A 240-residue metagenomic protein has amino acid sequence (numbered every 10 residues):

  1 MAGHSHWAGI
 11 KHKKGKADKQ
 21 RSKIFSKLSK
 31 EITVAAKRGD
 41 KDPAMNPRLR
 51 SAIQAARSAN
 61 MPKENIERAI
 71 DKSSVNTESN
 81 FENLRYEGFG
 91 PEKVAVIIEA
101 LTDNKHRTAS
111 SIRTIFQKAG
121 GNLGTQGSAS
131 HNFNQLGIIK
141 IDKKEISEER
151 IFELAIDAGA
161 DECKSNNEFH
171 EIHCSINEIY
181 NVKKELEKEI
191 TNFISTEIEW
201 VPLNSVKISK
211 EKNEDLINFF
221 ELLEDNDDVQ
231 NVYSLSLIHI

Functional and structural regions predicted by a protein language model:
M1-G124, A129-I138, E178-I179: N-terminal cationic and glycine-rich segments that engage phosphates or anionic surfaces
G3, I238-I240: Conserved small/polar residues in nucleotide/adenosyl-binding loops
I138-I238: Positively charged, low-complexity, intrinsically disordered RNA-binding extensions
